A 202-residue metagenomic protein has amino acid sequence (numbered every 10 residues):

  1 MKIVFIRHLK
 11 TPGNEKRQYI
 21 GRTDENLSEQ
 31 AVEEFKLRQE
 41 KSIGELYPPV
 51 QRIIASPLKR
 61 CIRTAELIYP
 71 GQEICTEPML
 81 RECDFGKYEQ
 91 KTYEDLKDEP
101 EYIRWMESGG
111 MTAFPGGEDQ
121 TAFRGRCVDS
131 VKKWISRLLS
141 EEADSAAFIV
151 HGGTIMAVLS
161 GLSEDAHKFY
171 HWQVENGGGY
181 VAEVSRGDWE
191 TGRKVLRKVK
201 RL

Functional and structural regions predicted by a protein language model:
I3, R7-Q72: Active-site-proximal alpha-helix that buttresses catalytic centers in soluble enzyme cores
I3-V4, Q51, E142-G152: Generic beta-sheet signal
T11, T154-I155: Short active-site segment of divalent metal-dependent hydrolases/proteases that encodes the spacing between
E45-P49, W134-D144: Glycine-rich phosphate-binding loop signature in dinucleotide/nucleotide-binding domains
Y47-M79, R104, S160, E183-L202: Conserved histidine-centered catalytic loops in small-molecule metabolism enzymes
A55-S56, G125, I149-V150: Short beta-strand scaffold positions
I68-R126: Phosphate-handling substructures
A166-R193: Domain-level recognition of soluble alpha/beta enzyme cores, biased toward histidine phosphatases/phosphomutases
